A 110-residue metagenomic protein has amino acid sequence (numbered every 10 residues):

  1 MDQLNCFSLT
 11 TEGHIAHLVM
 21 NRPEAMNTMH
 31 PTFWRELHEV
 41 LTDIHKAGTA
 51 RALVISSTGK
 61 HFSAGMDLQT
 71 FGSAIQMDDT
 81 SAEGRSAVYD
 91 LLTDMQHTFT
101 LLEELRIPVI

Functional and structural regions predicted by a protein language model:
M1-T58, S86: Conserved CoA-thioester-binding segment of acyl-CoA-metabolizing enzymes
D43-K46, S73, L101-E104: Secondary-structure boundary motif
S57-L101: Glycine- (often His-adjacent) and acidic-residue-rich active-site loop that binds/positions the CoA thioester
R106-I110: A short, small-residue-rich loop immediately preceding and capping a beta-strand
